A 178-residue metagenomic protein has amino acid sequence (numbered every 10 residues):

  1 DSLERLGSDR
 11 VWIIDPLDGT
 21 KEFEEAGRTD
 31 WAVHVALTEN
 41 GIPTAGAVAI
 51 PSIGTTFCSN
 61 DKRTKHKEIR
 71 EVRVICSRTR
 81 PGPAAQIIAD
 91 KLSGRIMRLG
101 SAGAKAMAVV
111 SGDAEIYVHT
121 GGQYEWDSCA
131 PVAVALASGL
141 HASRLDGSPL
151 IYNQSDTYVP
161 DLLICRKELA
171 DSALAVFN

Functional and structural regions predicted by a protein language model:
D1-L17, I87-D90, H141, E168-L169: N-terminal subdomain of lithium-sensitive/metallo-dependent phosphomonoesterases centered on the IMPase/IPPase/PAP
S2, D61-K62, L162: Short linear motifs in intrinsically disordered/low-complexity regions
S2, P16, E22, D30 (+5 more regions): Residue-level preference for alpha-helix termini and adjacent loops
S2, W12, H34, A47 (+2 more regions): Exposed boundary/loop context
L6-D61: DPxDG-like acidic metal-binding loop motif
I69-N178: An extended, acidic
